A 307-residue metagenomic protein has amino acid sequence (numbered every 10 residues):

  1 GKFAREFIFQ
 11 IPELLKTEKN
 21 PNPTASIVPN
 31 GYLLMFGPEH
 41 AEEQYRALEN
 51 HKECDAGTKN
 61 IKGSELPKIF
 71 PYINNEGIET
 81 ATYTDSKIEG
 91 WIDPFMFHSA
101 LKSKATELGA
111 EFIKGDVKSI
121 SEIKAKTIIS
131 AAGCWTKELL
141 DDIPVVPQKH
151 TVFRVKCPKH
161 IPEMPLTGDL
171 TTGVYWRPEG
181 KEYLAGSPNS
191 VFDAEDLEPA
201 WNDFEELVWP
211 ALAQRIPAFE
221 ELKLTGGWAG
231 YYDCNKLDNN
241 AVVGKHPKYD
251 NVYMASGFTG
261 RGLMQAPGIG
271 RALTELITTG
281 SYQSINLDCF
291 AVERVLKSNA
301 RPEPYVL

Functional and structural regions predicted by a protein language model:
G1-I69, G173-V174, L212-A213: Dinucleotide-binding Rossmann-like beta1-alpha1 core, especially the glycine-rich loop that anchors the ADP
G1-I8, A41-L48, G63, F97-H98 (+5 more regions): A general structural signal for well-ordered alpha-helical segments in protein cores
K2, L34-E43, T84-S103, P199-F204: Short beta-strand to alpha-helix junction loop
Q10-L14, K104, L108, A272 (+1 more regions): Active-site catalytic microenvironments for nucleophilic, acid-base chemistry
K16-P29, T127, A132-N251: Active-site substrate-recognition segment that forms the wall of the catalytic cavity or substrate channel
K62-G63, K114-D116, G226: Short loop/edge segments at beta-strand edges and connector loops that shape dinucleotide/nucleotide cofactor-binding
T84-T127, A131: Helical element adjacent to the flavin cofactor pocket in flavoenzyme catalytic cores
I216-L307: C-terminal catalytic lobe of FAD-dependent flavoproteins
